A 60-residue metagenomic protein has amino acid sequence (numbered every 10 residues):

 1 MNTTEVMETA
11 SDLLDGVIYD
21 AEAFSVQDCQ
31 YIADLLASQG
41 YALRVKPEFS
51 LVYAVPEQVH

Functional and structural regions predicted by a protein language model:
M1-A23: An N-terminal amphipathic alpha-helical segment
V6, F24-L43: A short, charged, amphipathic alpha-helix used as a generic interaction element across diverse proteins
L14-D15, L36-A37, R44, V52: Compositionally biased amphipathic helical and low-complexity segments enriched in hydrophobic
K46-H60: C-terminal edge-of-domain segments
